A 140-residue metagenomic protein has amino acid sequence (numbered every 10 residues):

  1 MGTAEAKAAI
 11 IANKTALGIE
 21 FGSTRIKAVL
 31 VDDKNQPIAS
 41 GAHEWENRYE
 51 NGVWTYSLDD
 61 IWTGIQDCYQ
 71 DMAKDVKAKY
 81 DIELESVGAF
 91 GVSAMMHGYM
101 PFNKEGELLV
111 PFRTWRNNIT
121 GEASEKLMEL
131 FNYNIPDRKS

Functional and structural regions predicted by a protein language model:
M1-P111, E122-K126: N-terminal glycine/serine-rich phosphate-binding loop of ATP-dependent small-molecule kinases, especially carbohydrate
T114: Conserved phosphate-binding/catalytic loop of the ribokinase/pfkB sugar-kinase fold
N117: Carbohydrate-associated surface elements
E129: Contiguous mixed-secondary-structure segments that line small-molecule binding/active-site clefts of soluble domains
K139-S140: Conserved small/polar residues in nucleotide/adenosyl-binding loops
